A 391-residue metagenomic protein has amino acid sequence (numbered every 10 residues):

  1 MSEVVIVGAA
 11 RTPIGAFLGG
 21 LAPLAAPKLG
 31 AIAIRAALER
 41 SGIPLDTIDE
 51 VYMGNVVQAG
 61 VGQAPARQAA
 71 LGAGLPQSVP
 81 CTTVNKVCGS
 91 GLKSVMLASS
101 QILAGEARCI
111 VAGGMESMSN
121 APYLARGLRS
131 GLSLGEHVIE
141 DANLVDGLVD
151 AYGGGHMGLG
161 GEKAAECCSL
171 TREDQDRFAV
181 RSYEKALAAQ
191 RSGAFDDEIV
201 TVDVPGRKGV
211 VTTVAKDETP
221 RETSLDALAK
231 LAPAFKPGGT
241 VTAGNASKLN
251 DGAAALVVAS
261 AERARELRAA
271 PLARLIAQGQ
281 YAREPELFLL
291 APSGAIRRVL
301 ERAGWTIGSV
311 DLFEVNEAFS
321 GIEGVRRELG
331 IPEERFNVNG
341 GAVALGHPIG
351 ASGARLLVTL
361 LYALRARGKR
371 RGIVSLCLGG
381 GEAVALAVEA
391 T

Functional and structural regions predicted by a protein language model:
M1-A26, A36, L225-L290, G294-R302 (+4 more regions): Condensing-enzyme catalytic core mediating Claisen C-C bond formation in acyl metabolism
M1-V61, P65-A73, Q77-P80, G160-R172 (+6 more regions): Conserved active-site "lid/cap" helical segment
A10-T12, P23-L24, L29-I32, D174-E266 (+2 more regions): N-terminal extracellular/periplasmic Venus flytrap/periplasmic-binding protein-like
N55-C109, A151-L159, E222-K248, R327-R355 (+2 more regions): Conserved catalytic cysteine-centered active-site region of acyl-thioester-dependent Claisen-condensing enzymes
K86-E116, A165-A194, A255-E262, R326 (+2 more regions): Active-site-proximal alpha-helical scaffold in enzymes
C109-K163, C167: Flexible glycine-/small-residue-enriched beta->alpha junction loops that bind anionic phosphate/pyrophosphate groups
G160-E162, E198, G206, I276-A344: Active-site pocket-lining segment
